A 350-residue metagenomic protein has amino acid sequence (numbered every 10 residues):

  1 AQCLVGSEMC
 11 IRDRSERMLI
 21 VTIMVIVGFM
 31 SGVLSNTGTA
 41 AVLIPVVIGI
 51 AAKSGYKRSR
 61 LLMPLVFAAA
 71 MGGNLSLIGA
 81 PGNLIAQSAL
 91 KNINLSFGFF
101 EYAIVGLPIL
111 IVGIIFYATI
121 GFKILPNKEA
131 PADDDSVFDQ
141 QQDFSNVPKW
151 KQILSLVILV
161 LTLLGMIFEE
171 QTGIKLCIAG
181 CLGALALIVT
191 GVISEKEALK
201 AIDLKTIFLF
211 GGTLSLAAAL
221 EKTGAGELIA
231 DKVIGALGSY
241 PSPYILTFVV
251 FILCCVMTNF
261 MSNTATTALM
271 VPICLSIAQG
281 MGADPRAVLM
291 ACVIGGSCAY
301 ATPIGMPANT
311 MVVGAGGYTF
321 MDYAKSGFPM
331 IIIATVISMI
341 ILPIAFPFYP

Functional and structural regions predicted by a protein language model:
A1-G6, C10-I11: Single conserved hydrophobic/aromatic residue that forms the stacking wall/gate of nucleotide- or nucleobase-binding
D13-L75, P81-I93, N263-G295: Hydrophobic transmembrane alpha-helices that form the pore/transport pathway of multi-pass ion and small-solute
R14, S54-F67, G73-I85, A89-S145 (+1 more regions): Juxtamembrane and boundary regions of transmembrane helices in multi-pass small-molecule transporters and channels
S15-L19, G28, G32-A41, L84 (+11 more regions): Transmembrane alpha-helical segments of multi-pass membrane transport proteins and ion-pumping complexes
R17-V25, T39, L62-M63, A103-L107 (+7 more regions): Hydrophobic alpha-helical transmembrane segments
G28-F29, I50, A89, L163-I167 (+5 more regions): Alpha-helical transmembrane segments of multipass membrane proteins
N36-A40, I109-I111, I174-A184, G235-L246 (+2 more regions): Structural signature of hydrophobic alpha-helical transmembrane segments
E101-D231, T247, M330-T335, M339-P350: Hydrophobic transmembrane alpha-helices of multi-pass small-molecule transporters
